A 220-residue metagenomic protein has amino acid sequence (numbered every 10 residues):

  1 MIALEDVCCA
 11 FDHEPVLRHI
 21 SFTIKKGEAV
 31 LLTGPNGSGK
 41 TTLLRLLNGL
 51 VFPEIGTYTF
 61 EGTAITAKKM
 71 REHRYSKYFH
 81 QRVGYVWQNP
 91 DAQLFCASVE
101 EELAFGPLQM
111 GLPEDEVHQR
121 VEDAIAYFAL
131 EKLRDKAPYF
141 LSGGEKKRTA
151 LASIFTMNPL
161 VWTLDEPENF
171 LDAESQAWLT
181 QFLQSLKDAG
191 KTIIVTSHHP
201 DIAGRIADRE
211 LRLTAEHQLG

Functional and structural regions predicted by a protein language model:
T33-P35: The feature captures the beta-strand-to-loop junction immediately N-terminal to the Walker
N48: Helix-to-loop junction immediately C-terminal to a conserved catalytic motif
G56-K68, F79: Conserved ABC transporter NBD signature motif
D115-L133: Conserved ABC ATPase "signature" region
A137-L141, E145: Conserved ABC ATPase signature
I154-F155: ABC ATPase C-loop
W162-E166: Catalytic Walker B motif of ABC-type/P-loop ATPase nucleotide-binding domains
S197-H198: H-loop/switch region of ABC-family ATPase nucleotide-binding domains
